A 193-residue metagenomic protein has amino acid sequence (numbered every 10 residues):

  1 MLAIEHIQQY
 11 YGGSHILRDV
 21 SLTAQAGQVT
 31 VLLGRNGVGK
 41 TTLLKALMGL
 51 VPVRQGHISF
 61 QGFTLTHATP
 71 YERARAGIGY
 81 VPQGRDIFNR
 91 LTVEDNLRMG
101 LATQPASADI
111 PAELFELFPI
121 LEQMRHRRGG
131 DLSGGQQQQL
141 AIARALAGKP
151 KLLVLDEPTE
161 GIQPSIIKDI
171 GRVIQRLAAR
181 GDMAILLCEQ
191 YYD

Functional and structural regions predicted by a protein language model:
L33-R35: The feature captures the beta-strand-to-loop junction immediately N-terminal to the Walker
M48: Helix-to-loop junction immediately C-terminal to a conserved catalytic motif
G56-T64, A76, D109-I110, E116: Conserved ABC transporter NBD signature motif
L91, L132, A145-L146: ABC ATPase signature
R128-L132, Q136: Conserved ABC ATPase signature
A147-K151: A short, proline-enriched helix->beta-strand linker immediately N-terminal to the Walker B motif in ABC-type P-loop
K168-D182: Helical segment within the ABC ATPase nucleotide-binding domain
